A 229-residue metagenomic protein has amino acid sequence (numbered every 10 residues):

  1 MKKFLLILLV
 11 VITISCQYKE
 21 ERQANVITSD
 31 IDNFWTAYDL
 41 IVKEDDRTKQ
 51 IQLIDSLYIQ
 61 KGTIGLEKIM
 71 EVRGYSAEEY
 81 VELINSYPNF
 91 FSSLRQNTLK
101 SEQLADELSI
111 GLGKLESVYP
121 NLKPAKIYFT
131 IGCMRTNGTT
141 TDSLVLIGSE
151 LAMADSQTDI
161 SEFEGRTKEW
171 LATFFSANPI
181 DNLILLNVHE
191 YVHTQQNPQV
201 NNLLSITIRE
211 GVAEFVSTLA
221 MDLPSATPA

Functional and structural regions predicted by a protein language model:
M1-F4: Positively charged n-region of N-terminal signal peptides that target proteins for export
L6-L8: Sec-dependent N-terminal signal peptides
I12-S15: C-terminal motif of bacterial Sec signal peptides marking the signal peptidase cleavage site
K19-S86: N-terminal mature-domain "stem" immediately C-terminal to a signal peptide or N-terminal signal-anchor/transmembrane
Y80-P228: Acidic/His-rich structured neighborhood in mature extracellular/periplasmic domains
